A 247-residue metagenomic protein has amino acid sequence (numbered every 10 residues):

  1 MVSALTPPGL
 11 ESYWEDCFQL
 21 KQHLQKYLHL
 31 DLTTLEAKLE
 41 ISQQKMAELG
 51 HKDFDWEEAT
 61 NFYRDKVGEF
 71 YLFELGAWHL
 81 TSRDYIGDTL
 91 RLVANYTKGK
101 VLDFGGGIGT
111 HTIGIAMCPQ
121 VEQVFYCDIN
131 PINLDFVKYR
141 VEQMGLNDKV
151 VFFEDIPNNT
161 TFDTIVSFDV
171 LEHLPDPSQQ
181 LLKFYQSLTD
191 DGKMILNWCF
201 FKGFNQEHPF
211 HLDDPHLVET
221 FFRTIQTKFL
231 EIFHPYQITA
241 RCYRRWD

Functional and structural regions predicted by a protein language model:
M1-T160, N197, F204-W246: Conserved N-terminal segment of class I S-adenosyl-L-methionine
I132, P175-Q179: Short N-terminal helix/helix-N-cap motif within the alpha/beta-hydrolase-1
E154, Y185-Q186, M194: Catalytic core segments in nucleotide and nucleic-acid processing enzymes
V166: A conserved beta-strand element that flanks and buttresses the S-adenosyl-L-methionine
V170: Hydrophobic adenine-recognition pocket in adenosine-nucleotide-binding enzymes
H173-L174, G203: Short glycine-rich, flexible loops that bind phosphorylated cofactors or substrates
Q179-D190: A short glycine-rich, Lys/Arg-flanked "PGG" loop and its adjoining helix->strand segment in the class I
D191-C199: Conserved beta-strand signature within the Rossmann-like core of class I S-adenosyl-L-methionine
